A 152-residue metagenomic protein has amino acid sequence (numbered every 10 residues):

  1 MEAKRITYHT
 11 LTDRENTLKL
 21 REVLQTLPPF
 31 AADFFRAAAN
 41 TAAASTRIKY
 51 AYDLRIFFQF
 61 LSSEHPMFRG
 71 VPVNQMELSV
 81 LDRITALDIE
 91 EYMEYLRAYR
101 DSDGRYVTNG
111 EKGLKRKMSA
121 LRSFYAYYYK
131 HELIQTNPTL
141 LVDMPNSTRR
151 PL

Functional and structural regions predicted by a protein language model:
M1-I48, S63: N-terminal DNA-binding module of tyrosine recombinases/phage integrases
A31-S45, R55-P151: N-terminal core-binding DNA-recognition domain of tyrosine recombinases/integrases
